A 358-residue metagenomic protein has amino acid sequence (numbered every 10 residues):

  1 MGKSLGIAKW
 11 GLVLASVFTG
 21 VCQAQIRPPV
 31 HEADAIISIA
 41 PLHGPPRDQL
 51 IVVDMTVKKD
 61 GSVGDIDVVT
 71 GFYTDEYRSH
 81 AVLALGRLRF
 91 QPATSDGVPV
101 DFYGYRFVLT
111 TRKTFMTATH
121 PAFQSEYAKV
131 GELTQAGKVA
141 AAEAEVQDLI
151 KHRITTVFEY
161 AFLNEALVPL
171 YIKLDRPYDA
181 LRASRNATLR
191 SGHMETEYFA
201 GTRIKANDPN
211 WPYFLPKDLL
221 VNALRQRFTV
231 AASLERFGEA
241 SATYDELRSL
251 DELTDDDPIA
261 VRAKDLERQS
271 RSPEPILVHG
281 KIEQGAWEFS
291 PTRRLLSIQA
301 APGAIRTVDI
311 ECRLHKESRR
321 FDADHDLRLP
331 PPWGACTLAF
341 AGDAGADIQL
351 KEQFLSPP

Functional and structural regions predicted by a protein language model:
M1-G11: Bacterial N-terminal signal peptides that target proteins for export
V17-V21: N-terminal signal peptide c-region/cleavage motif recognized by signal peptidases
Q23-P358: Charge-biased low-complexity segments
